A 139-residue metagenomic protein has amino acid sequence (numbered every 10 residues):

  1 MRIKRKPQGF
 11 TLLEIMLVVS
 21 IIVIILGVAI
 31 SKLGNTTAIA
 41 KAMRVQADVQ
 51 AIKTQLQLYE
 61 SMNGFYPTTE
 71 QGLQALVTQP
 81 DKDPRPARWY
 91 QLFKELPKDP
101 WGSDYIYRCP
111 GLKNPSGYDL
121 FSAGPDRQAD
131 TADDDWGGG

Functional and structural regions predicted by a protein language model:
M1-F10: N-terminal leader/signal peptides at the extreme start of proteins
F10, V28, Q71: Short beta-to-alpha loop/turn elements within the nucleotide-binding domains of ABC transporters
V19, Q46, K53: Conserved catalytic core of two-component sensor histidine kinases
I22-I39: C-terminal juxtamembrane segment of a hydrophobic transmembrane alpha-helix
A38-V49, F65-Y66: Membrane-proximal amphipathic alpha-helices that sit immediately adjacent to an N-terminal transmembrane/signal-anchor
Q50, T54-G139: Low-complexity, acidic interaction segments enriched in glycine
